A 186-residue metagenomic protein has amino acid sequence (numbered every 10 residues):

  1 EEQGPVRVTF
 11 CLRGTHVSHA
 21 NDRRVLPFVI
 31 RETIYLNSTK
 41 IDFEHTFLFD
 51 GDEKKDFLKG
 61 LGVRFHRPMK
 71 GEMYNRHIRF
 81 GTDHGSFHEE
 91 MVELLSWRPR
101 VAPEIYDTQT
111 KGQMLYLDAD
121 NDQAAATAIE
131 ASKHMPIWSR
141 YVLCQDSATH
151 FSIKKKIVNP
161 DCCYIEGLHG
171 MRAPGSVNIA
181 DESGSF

Functional and structural regions predicted by a protein language model:
E1-F186: Beta-strand/loop-rich accessory regions of lumenal/periplasmic or secreted enzymes, predominantly carbohydrate-active
